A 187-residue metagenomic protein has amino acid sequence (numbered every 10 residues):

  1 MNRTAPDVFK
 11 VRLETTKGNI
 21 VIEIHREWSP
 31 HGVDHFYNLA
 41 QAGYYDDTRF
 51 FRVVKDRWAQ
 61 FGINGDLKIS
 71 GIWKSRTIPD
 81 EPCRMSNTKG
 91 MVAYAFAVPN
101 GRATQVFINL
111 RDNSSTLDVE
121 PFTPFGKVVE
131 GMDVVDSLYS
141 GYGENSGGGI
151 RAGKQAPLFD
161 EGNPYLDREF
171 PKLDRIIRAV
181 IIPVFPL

Functional and structural regions predicted by a protein language model:
M1-L187: Cyclophilin-like peptidyl-prolyl cis-trans isomerases
